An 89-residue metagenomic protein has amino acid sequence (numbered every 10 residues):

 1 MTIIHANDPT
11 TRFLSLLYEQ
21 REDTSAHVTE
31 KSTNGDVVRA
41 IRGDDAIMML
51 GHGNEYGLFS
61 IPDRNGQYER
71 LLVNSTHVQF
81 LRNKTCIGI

Functional and structural regions predicted by a protein language model:
M1-A46, T85-G88: A domain-level signal for caspase-like cysteine endopeptidase catalytic cores and their zymogen-processing architecture
N34-V38, E55-G57, N74-S75: Short, well-ordered alpha-helical microsegments
G43-S60: Short, structured active-site "lid" loops
L58-I89: Catalytic cores of nucleophile-dependent amide-cleaving enzymes
